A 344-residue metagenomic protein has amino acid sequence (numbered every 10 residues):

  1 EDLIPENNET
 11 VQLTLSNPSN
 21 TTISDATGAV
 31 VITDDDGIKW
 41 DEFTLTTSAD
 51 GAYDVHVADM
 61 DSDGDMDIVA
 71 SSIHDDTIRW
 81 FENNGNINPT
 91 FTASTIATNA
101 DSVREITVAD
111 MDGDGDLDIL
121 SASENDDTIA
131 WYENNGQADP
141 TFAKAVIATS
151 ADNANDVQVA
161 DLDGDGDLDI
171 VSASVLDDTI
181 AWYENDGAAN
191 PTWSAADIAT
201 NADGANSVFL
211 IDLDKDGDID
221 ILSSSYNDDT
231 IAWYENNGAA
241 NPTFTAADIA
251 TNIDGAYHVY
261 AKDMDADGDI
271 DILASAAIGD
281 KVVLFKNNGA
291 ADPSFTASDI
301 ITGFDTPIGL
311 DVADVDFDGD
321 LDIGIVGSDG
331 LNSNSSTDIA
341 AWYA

Functional and structural regions predicted by a protein language model:
E1-G37: Short boundary segments that mark the start of a structured unit
G37-D50, E82-D101, E133-D152, E184-D203 (+3 more regions): Blade-edge motifs of beta-propeller repeat domains
Y53-M60, T95, R104-M111, N155-L162 (+3 more regions): Beta-propeller blade termini
S62, R79, N86-I87, Q137 (+9 more regions): Intrinsically disordered, low-complexity tandem-repeat regions
G64-M66, G115-L117, G166-L168, G217-I219 (+2 more regions): Glycine-aliphatic tripeptides that mark coil-to-beta-strand junctions in extracellular and membrane proteins
I68-S72, T95, L117-A122, I170-S174 (+3 more regions): Hydrophobic beta-strand segments that make up the repeating blades of beta-propeller and related beta-repeat
H74-D76, N125-D127, L176-D178, N227-D229 (+2 more regions): Short glycine/acidic-enriched loop and turn motifs that connect beta-strands
D76-F81, T128-Y132, D178-Y183, T230-Y234 (+2 more regions): A short loop-to-beta-strand structural motif that recurs across blades of beta-propeller domains
